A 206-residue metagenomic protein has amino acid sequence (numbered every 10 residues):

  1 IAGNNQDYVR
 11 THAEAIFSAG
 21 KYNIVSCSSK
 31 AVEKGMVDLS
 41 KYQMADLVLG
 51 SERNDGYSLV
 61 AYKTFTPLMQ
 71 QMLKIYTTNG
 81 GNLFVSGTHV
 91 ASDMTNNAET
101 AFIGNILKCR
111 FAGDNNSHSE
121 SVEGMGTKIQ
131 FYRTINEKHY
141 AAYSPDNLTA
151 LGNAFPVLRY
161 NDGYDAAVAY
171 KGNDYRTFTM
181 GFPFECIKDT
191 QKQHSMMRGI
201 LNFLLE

Functional and structural regions predicted by a protein language model:
I1, N5-V9, D55, D165-A167 (+1 more regions): Short, solvent-exposed loop/turn elements at domain surfaces
A2-A101: Helical hinge/lid and interdomain linker segments adjacent to catalytic or ligand-binding clefts that mediate domain
N23-V25, F155, R176: Conserved beta-strand segments of alpha/beta enzyme cores
S29, Y160-N161, F182: Active-site donor-binding loop signature of nucleotide-sugar glycosyltransferases
E52, V90, G163, F184-E185: Short, glycine-/Ser/Thr-/acidic-enriched flexible segments
V85-K171: An acidic, glycine-rich "communication" segment
Y170-F178: Beta-strand-turn-beta hairpins that frame and shape the catalytic cleft of phosphate-ester-processing enzymes
M180-E206: A recurrent domain-boundary module in secreted/ectodomain proteins
